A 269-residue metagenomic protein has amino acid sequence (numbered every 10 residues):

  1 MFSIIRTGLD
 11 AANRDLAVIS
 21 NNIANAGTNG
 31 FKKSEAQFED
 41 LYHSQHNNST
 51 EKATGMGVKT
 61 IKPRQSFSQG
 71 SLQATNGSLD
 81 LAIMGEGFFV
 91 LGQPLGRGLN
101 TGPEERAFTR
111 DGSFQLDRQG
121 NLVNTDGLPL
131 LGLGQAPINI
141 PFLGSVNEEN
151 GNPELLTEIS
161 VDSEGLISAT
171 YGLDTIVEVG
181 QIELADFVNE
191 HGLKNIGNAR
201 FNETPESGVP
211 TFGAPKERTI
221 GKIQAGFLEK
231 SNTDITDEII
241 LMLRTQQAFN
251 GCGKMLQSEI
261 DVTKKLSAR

Functional and structural regions predicted by a protein language model:
M1-A136, L143-R269: Amphipathic alpha-helical polymerization modules
